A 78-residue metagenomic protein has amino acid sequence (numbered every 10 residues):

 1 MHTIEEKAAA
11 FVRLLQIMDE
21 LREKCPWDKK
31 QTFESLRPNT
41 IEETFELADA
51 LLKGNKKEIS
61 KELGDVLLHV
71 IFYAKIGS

Functional and structural regions predicted by a protein language model:
M1-I59: Extended low-complexity intrinsically disordered regions
S60-L63, L67-S78: Hydrophobic/aromatic-rich structural module bridging two neighboring secondary-structure elements via a short loop
